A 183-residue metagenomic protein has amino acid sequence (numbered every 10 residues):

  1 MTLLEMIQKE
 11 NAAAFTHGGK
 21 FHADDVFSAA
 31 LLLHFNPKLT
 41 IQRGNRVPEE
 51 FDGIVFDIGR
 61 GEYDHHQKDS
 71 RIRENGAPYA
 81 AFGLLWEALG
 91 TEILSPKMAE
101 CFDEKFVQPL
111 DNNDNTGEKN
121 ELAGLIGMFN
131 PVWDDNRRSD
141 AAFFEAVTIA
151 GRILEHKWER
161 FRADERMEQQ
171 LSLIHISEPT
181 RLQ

Functional and structural regions predicted by a protein language model:
M1-E145: Replace "Mg2+/Mn2+-dependent" with "divalent metal-dependent
H34-N36, E155-E159, I174: Short, flexible coil/linker elements and helix-boundary hinge sites characteristic of intrinsically disordered
F106, L110, A150, Q170-L171: Generic structural signal of hydrophobic/aromatic residues within well-ordered alpha-helices of folded domains
D140-E145, I149, I153, K157: Long, charge-rich alpha-helical interaction segments
F161-E165: Charge-rich, low-complexity N-terminal segments
I174-Q183: Single conserved hydrophobic/aromatic residue that forms the stacking wall/gate of nucleotide- or nucleobase-binding
